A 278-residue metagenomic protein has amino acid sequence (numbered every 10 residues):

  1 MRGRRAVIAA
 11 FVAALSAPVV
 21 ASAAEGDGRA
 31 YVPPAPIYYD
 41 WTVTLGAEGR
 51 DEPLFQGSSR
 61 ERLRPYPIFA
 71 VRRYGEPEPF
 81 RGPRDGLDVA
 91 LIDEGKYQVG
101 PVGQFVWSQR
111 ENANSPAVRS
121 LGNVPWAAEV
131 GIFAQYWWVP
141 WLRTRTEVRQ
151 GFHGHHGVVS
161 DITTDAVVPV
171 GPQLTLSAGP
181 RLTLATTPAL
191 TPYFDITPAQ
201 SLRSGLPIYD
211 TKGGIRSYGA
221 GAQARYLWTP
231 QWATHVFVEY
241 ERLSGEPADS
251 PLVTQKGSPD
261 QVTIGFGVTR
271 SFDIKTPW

Functional and structural regions predicted by a protein language model:
A24-W41, Q56-G57, G75-Y97, W141 (+3 more regions): Short loop/turn motifs that connect adjacent beta-strands in outer-membrane beta-barrel proteins
E25, G75, G151-S258, R270-W278: Outer-membrane beta-barrel transmembrane domain signature
W41, D51, E61-P67, V124-V130 (+3 more regions): Residues that define the transmembrane beta-barrel architecture of outer-membrane proteins
W41-A47, P67, Y97-P101, I132 (+7 more regions): Transmembrane beta-strands of outer-membrane beta-barrel proteins
L45-P53, E78-G86, S115-V118, L142-F152 (+1 more regions): Transmembrane beta-strand segments that form the barrel wall of outer-membrane beta-barrel proteins
L45-R50, R110-N114, W138-R145, T197-L206 (+1 more regions): Flexible, solvent-exposed coil segments and beta strand-coil junctions, predominantly the extracellular/periplasmic
E52-Y66, E111-W126, G213, E246-L252: Surface-exposed strand-loop-strand hairpins of Gram-negative outer-membrane beta-barrel proteins
R64-Y74, L87-I92, V130-W137, V158-G171 (+1 more regions): Feature captures outer-membrane beta-barrel proteins of Gram-negative bacteria and organelles
